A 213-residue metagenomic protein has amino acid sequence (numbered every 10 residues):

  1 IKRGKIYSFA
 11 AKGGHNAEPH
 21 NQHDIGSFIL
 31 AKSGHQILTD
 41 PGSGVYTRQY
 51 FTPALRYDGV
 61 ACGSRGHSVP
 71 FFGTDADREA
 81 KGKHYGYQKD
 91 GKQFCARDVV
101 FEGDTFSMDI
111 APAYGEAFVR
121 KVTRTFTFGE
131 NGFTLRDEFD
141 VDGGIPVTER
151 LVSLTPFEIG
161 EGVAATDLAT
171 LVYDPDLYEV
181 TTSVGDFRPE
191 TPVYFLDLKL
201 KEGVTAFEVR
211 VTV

Functional and structural regions predicted by a protein language model:
I1-L38, V100-F101, T105, K201: Carbohydrate-active enzyme catalytic cores, enriched for enzymes that act on polyanionic acidic polysaccharides
G14, G42, F139: Anionic group-transfer/hydrolysis microenvironments
A17, V45, R78: Glycine-rich nucleotide phosphate-binding loop and flanking beta-alpha elements of Rossmann-like dinucleotide-binding
S33, P41, F72: Short glycine-rich loop/turn motifs that provide flexible caps or phosphate-binding loops at active sites
L38-Y50: Cytochrome P450 core scaffold surrounding the K-helix E-X-X-R motif and the conserved "meander" helix-loop region
Q49-V213: CBM-like, beta-strand-rich accessory domains located in the C-terminal region of large, secreted polysaccharide-active
